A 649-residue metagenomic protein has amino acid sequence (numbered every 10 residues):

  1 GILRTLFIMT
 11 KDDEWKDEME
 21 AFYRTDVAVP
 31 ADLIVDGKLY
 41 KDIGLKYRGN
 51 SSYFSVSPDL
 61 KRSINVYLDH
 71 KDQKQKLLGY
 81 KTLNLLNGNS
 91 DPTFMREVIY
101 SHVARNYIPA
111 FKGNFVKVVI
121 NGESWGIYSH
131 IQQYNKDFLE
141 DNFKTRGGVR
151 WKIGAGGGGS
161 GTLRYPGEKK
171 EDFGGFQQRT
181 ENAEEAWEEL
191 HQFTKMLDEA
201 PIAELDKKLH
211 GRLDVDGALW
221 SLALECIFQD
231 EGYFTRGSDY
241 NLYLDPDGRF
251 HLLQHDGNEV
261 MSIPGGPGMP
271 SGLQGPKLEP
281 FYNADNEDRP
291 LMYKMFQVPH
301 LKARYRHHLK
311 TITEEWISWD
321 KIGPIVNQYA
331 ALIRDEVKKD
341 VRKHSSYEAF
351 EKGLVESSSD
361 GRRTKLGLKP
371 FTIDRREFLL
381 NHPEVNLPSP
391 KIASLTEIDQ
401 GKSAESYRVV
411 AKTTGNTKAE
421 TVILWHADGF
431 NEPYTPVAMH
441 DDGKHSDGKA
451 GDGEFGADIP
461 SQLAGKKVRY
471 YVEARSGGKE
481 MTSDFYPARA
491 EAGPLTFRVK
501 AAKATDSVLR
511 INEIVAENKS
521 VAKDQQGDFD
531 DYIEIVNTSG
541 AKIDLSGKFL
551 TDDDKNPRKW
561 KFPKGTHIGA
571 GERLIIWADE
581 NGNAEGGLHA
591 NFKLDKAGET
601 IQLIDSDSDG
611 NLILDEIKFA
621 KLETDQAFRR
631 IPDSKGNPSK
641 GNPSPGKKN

Functional and structural regions predicted by a protein language model:
G1-F94, I99, A411, G415: Conserved NTP-binding catalytic cores of kinases and kinase-like/nucleotidyltransferase enzymes across multiple kinase
L3, E14, Y23, K38 (+5 more regions): Middle-to-C-terminal accessory/interaction subdomains
K38, W425-Y434, D442-K444, G477-K479 (+2 more regions): Change "in extracellular beta-sheet-rich domains … of secreted and cell-surface proteins" to "in beta-sheet-rich domains
S63-Q73, Y80, N87-G88, N106-F111 (+3 more regions): Internal "kinase-insert"/substrate-recognition segments embedded within catalytic cores of ATP-dependent enzymes
R362, L366-K391, L395, A464-N649: Intrinsically disordered, low-complexity linkers and terminal tails enriched in Ser/Thr/Pro/Gly with interspersed basic
E405-V409, F529-D531: Structural beta-strand segments of beta-rich domains
V409-K418, D428-F430, S476, N537: Extracellular acidic, Ser/Thr/Pro-rich low-complexity tracts
H445-D458, E572-I575, G582-A584: Aromatic sugar-binding surface patches on proteins that engage polysaccharides or sugar-phosphate polymers
